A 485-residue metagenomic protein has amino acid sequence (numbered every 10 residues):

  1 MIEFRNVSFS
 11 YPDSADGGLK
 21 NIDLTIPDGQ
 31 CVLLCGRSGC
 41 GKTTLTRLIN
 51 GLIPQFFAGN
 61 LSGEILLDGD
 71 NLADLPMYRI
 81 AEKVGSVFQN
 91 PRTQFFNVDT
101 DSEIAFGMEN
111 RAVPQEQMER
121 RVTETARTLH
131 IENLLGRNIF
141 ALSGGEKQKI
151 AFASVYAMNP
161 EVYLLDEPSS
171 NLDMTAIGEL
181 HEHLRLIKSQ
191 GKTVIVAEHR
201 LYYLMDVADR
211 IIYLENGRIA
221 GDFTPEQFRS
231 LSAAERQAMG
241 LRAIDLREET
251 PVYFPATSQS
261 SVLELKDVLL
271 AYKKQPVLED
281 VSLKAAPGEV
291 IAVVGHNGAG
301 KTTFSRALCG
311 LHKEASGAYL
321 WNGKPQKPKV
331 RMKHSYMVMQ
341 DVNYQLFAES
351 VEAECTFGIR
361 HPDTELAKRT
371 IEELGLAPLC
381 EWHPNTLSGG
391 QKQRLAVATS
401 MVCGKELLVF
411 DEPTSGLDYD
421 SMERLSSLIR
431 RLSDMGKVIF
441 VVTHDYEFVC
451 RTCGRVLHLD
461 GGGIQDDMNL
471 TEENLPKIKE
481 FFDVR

Functional and structural regions predicted by a protein language model:
C35-R37, V294-H296: The feature captures the beta-strand-to-loop junction immediately N-terminal to the Walker
N50, C309: Helix-to-loop junction immediately C-terminal to a conserved catalytic motif
A58-D70, G317-R331: Conserved ABC transporter NBD signature motif
E116-L134, T364-L379: Conserved ABC ATPase "signature" region
N138-L142, E146, H383-L387, Q391: Conserved ABC ATPase signature
Y163-D166, L408-D411: Catalytic Walker B motif of ABC-type/P-loop ATPase nucleotide-binding domains
E198-H199, T443-H444: H-loop/switch region of ABC-family ATPase nucleotide-binding domains
